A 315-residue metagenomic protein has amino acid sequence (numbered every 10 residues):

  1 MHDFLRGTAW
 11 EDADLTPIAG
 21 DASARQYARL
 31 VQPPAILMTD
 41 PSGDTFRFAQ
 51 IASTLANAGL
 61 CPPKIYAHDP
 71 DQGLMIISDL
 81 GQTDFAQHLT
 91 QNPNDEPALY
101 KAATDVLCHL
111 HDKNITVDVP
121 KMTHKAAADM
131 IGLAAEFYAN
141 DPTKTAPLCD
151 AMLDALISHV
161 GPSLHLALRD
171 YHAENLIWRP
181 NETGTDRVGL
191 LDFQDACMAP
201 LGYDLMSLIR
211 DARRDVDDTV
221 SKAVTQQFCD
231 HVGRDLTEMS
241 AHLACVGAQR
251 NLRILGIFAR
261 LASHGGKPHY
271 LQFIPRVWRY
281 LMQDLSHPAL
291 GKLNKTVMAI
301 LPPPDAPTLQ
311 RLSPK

Functional and structural regions predicted by a protein language model:
M1, R6, I115-L168, P180-E182 (+1 more regions): An alpha-helical support segment within catalytic cores of ATP-dependent transferases
M1-L74, H165, R179-G189, A299-K315: Conserved NTP-binding catalytic cores of kinases and kinase-like/nucleotidyltransferase enzymes across multiple kinase
S23-K125, L133-P142, G161: ATP-binding pocket architecture of kinase catalytic cores
A24-V31, L37, D154-L205, D215: Active-site acidic catalytic loop and adjacent metal/ATP-binding pocket of ATP-dependent phosphoryl transfer enzymes
A126, L168, C197-M198, A244-A248: Secondary-structure capping and boundary motifs in well-ordered enzyme cores
G132-A139, L201-D235, A248-G265, V277-L285: Active-site activation/catalytic loop segments of kinase-like enzymes and analogous catalytic loops in related
R234-A244: Acidic, serine/threonine- and proline-rich low-complexity regulatory regions
G256-K315: ATP/Mg2+ or Mg2+-diphosphate-binding catalytic cores that bind nucleotide phosphates or diphosphates via glycine-rich
